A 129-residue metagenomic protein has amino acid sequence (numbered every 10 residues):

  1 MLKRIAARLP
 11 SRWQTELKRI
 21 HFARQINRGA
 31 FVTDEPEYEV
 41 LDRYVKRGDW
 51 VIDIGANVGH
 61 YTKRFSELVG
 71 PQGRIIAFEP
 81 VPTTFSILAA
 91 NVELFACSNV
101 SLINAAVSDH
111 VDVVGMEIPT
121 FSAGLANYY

Functional and structural regions predicted by a protein language model:
M1-Y129: Phosphate/nucleotide-binding beta-alpha loop and adjacent structural elements of enzyme active sites
